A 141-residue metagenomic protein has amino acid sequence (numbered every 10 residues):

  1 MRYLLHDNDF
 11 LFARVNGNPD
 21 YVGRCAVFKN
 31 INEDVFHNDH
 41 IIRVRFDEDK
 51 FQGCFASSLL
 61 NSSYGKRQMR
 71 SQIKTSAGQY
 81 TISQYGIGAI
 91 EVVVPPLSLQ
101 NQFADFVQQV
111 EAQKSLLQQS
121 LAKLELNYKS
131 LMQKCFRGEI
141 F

Functional and structural regions predicted by a protein language model:
M1-N61, S83-Q84: A short beta-sheet element
Y3-H6, V15, K74, I90 (+1 more regions): Structured catalytic/translocation cores of nucleotide/phosphate-coupled proteins
E33-I42, F51, M69, K74-N101: A short glycine-rich beta-alpha junction/loop motif
R67, A89-F141: Amphipathic alpha-helical coiled-coil/heptad-repeat segments
